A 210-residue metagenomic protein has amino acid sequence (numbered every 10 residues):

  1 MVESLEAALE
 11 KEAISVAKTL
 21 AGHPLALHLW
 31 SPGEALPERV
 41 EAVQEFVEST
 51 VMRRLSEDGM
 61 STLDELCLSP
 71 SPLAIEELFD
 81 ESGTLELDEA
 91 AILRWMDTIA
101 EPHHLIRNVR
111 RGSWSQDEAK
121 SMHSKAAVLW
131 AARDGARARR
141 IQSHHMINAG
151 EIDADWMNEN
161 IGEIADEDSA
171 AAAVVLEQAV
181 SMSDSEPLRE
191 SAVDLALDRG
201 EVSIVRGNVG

Functional and structural regions predicted by a protein language model:
E3-S61, E65-P72, D80, E86-I99: Amphipathic alpha-helical "lid/sensor" segments that cap RecA-like P-loop NTPase cores
V16, Q142-S143, G200: Generic hydrophobic alpha-helical segments
P72-M146, E151, N160-P187, D194: C-terminal leucine-rich, beta-strand-based interaction scaffolds used for sensing/assembly
N108, E201-I204: Structured core of small recognition/catalytic domains
V209-G210: Extended non-membrane alpha-helical scaffolds
